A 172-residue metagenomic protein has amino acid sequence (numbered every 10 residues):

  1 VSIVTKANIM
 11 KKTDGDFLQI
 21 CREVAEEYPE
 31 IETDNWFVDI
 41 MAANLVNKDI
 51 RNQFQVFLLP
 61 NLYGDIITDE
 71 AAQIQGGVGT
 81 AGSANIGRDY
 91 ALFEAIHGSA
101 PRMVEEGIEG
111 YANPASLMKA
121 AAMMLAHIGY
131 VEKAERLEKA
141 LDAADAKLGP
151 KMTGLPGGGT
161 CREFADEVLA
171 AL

Functional and structural regions predicted by a protein language model:
V1-D39: Glycine-rich phosphate/diphosphate-binding loop of Rossmann-like nucleotide-binding domains
A7-I9, I40-V46, A122: A short beta-alpha structural unit
A7-I9, V131, A140-L172: Glycine-rich phosphate/pyrophosphate-binding loop and the adjoining helix
A7-K11, E32-N35, V56-F57, G110-Y111 (+3 more regions): Hydrophobic alpha-helical scaffolding
G15-L18, N35-D39, N61, A115 (+3 more regions): Conserved structured core elements
T33, V38-F54, A171: A glycine- and small/hydrophobic-rich beta-loop-beta segment that serves as a flexible "lid/hinge" or phosphate-binding
L45-L148: Glycine-rich phosphate/nucleotide-binding loop
